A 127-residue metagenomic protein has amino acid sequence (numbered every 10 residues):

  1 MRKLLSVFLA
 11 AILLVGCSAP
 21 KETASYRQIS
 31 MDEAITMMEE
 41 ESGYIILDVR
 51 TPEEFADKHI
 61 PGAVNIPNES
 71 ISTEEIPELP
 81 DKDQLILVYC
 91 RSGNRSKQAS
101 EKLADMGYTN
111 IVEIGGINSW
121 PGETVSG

Functional and structural regions predicted by a protein language model:
R2-F8, L13, C17-M37, E53-Q84 (+1 more regions): Rhodanese-like catalytic fold shared by cysteine-dependent sulfurtransferases and DSP/PTP-type phosphatases
S42-Y44, D83-L85: A general structural motif
I46-D48: Structural scaffold elements adjacent to functional motifs in cytosolic proteins
